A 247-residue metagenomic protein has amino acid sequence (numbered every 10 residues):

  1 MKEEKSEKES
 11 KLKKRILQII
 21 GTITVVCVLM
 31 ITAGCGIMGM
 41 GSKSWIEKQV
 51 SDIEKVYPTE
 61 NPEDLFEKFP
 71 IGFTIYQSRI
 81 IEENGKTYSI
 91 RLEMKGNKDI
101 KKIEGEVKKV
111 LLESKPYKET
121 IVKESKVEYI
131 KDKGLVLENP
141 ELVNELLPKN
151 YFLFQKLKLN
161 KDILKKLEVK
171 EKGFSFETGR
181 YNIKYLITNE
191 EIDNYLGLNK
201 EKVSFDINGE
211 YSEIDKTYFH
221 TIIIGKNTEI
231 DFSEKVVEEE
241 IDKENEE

Functional and structural regions predicted by a protein language model:
K2-E4, L12-M40: Sec-dependent N-terminal signal peptides of Gram-positive bacterial secreted proteins and lipoproteins
M30-I80: N-terminal leader/targeting segments and the immediate start of mature chains
I75-E82, V110, K184-I192: Generic short beta-strand segments
I80-G85, K115-K118, E190-K200, I230-D231: Flexible, membrane-facing loop/turn or short amphipathic-helix motifs that contact lipid bilayers or gate lipid-binding
E93-P148: An acidic-aromatic
S125-E177: Flexible, processing/modification-adjacent segments and terminal tails in exported/periplasmic/extracellular proteins
L159-Y211: Extended beta-strand-rich segments in extracellular/periplasmic secretory proteins, especially within noncatalytic
E201-E247: Acidic, serine/threonine-rich low-complexity disordered tracts
